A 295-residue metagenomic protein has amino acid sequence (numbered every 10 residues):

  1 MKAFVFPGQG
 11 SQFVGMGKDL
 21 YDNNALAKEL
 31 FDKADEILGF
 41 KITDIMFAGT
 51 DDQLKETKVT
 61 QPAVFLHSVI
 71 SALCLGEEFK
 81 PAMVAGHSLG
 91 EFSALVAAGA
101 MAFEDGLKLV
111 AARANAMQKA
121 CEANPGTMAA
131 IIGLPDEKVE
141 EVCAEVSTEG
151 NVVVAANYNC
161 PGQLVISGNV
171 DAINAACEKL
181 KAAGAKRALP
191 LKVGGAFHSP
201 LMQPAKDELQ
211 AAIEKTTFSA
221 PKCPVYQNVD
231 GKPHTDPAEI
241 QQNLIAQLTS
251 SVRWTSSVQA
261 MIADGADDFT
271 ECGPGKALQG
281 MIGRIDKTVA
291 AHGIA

Functional and structural regions predicted by a protein language model:
M1-A3, S219-N228, P233, Q241-A246 (+1 more regions): Cys-dependent protein tyrosine phosphatase-like superfamily
M1-V139, L191, D268-A295: FabD-like malonyl-/acyl-CoA
Q9-S11, L38, A98-S250: Alpha/beta catalytic cores of group-transfer enzymes, especially the acyltransferase/condensing modules of polyketide
G76, K181, I262-G265: Non-catalytic positions within long, well-ordered alpha-helices that form the structural scaffold/packing of enzyme
